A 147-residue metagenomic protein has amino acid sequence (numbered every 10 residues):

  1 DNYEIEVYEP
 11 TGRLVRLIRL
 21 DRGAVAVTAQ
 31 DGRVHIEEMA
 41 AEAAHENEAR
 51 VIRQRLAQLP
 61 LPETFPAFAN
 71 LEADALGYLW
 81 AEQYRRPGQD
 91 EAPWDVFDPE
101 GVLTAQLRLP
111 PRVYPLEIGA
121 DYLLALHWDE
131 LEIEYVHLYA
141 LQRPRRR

Functional and structural regions predicted by a protein language model:
D1-R147: Eukaryotic scaffold repeat domains enriched in small/polar residues
